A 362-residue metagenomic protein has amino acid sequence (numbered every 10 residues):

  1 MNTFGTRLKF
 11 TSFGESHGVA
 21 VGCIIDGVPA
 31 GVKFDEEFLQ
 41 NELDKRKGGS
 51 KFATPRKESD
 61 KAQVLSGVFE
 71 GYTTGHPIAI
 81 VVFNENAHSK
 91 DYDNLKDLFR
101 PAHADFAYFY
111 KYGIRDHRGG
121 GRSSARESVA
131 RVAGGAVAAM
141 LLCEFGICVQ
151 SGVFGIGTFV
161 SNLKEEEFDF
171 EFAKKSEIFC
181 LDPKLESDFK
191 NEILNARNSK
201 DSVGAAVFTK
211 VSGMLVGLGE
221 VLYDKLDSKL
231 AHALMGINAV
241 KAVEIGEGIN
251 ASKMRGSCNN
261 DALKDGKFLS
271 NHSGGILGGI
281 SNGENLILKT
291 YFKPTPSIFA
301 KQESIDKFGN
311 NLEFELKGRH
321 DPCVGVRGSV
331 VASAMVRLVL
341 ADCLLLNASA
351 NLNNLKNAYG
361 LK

Functional and structural regions predicted by a protein language model:
M1-K362: Generic N-terminal targeting/processing segments that precede catalytic cores or assembly contacts
